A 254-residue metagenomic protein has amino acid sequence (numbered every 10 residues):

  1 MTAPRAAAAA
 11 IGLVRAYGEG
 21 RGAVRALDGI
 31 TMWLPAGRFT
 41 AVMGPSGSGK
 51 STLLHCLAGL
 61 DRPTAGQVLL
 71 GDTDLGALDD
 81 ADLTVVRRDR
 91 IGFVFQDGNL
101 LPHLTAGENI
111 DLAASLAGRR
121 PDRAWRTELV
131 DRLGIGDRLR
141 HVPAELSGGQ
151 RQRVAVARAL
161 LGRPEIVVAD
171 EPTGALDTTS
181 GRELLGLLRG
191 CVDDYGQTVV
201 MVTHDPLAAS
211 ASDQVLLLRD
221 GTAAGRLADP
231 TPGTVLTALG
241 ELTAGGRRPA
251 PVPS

Functional and structural regions predicted by a protein language model:
R21-V24, L75-G92, L116, G233-L236: ABC ATPase NBD coupling module
G66-D74: Conserved ABC transporter NBD signature motif
R88, H141-A144, G162: Conserved signature/switch motifs of ABC ATPase nucleotide-binding domains
L104-L112: Short coil-to-helix segment of the ABC ATPase nucleotide-binding domain corresponding to the Q-loop/switch region
I135, L139, A159-L160: ABC ATPase C-loop
V142-Q152: Conserved ABC ATPase signature
V167-D170: Catalytic Walker B motif of ABC-type/P-loop ATPase nucleotide-binding domains
T222-G246: Conserved beta-strand-loop-alpha-helix hinge in the C-terminal portion of ABC ATPase nucleotide-binding domains
